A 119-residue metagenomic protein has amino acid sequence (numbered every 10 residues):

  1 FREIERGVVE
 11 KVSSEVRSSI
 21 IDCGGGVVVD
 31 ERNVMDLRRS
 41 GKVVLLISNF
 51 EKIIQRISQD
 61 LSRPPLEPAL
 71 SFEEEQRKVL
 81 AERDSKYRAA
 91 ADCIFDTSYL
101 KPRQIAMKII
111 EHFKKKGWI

Functional and structural regions predicted by a protein language model:
F1-R38, S62: ATP-dependent small-molecule kinase phosphotransfer cores that center on conserved nucleotide phosphate-binding segments
R6, Q59, D92: ATP/adenylate-binding site constellation spanning eukaryotic-like Ser/Thr protein kinases, ABC-transporter
G7-K11, R32-N33, E75, E82-R83 (+1 more regions): Short acidic active-site motifs
V16, S40-G41, A90-A91: Short, well-ordered alpha-helix to beta-strand connector turns
G24-V27, N49-E51, L100: Short glycine-rich anion-binding loops that position phosphate/pyrophosphate groups of nucleotides and phosphorylated
R39-D84: A glycine- and Lys/Arg-enriched "phosphate-lid" helix/loop adjacent to the NTP-binding pocket of small-molecule kinases
Q55, A81-I119: NTP-dependent small-molecule kinase module
